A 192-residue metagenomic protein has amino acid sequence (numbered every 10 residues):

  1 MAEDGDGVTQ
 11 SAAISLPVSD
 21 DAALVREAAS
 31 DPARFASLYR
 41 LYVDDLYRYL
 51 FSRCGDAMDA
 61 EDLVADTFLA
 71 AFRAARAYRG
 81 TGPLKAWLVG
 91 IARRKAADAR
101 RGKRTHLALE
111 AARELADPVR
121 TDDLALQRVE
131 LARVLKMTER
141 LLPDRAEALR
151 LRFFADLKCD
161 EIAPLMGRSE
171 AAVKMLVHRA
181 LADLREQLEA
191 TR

Functional and structural regions predicted by a protein language model:
D4-G7, S11-D21, H106-L131, K136 (+1 more regions): Internal acidic/polar
A22-E27, S37, R133-L142: Short amphipathic alpha-helical boundary/capping segments
V25-R48, A146: A short, charge-rich alpha-helical start-of-domain segment used by transcription regulators
E27-A28, L46, L50, A60-A71 (+4 more regions): Short, small-hydrophobic-rich alpha-helical interface motif
A29, S52-A57, A65-P83, G102-R104: Sigma70-family region 2
Y39-A57, A74, T138, R185-A190: Amphipathic, Lys/Arg- and hydrophobic-enriched alpha-helical face
R73-G80, G90-E110, Q127, A190: Arg/Lys-rich amphipathic alpha helix in sigma70-family domain 2
R93, A97, V134, A146 (+3 more regions): DNA-recognition helix of helix-turn-helix
